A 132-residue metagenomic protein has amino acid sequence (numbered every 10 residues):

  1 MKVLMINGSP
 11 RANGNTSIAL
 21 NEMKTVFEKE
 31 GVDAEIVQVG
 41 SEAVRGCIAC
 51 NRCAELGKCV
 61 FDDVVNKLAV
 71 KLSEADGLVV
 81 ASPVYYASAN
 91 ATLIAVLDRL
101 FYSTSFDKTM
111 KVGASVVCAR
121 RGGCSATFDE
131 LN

Functional and structural regions predicted by a protein language model:
M1-V32: N-terminal beta1-alpha1 ligand-phosphate binding loop
I6-G8, V39, V117-R120: Cofactor-binding loop segments of dinucleotide-utilizing enzymes, especially the Rossmann-like FAD- and NAD(P)+-binding
N13, V44-G46, G123: Generic structural signal for helix capping and beta-alpha/helix-loop junctions
T25, R52, F101-Y102: Residue-level marker of structural boundaries
G31-D33, L56, M110: A generic structural signal for alpha->beta connector loops
V32-E42: A short beta-strand-loop structural module common to alpha/beta enzyme folds
E42-L72: Cysteine-cluster motifs in flexible loop/terminal segments that predominantly coordinate metals
V60-N132: Helix-loop-strand module that forms the ligand-binding subsite of alpha/beta enzymes
